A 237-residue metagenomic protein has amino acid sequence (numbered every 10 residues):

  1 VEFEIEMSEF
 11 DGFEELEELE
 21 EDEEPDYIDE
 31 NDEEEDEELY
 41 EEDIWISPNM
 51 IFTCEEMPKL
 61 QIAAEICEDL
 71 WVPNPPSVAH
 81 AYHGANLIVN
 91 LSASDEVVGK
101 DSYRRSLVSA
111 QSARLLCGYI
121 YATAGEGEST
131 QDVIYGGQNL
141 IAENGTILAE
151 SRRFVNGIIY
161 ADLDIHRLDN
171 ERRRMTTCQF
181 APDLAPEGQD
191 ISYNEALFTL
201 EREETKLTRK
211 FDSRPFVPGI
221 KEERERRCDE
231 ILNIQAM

Functional and structural regions predicted by a protein language model:
V1-E23, D29-M237: Enzyme catalytic cores with a strong preference for nitrogen-chemistry domains
